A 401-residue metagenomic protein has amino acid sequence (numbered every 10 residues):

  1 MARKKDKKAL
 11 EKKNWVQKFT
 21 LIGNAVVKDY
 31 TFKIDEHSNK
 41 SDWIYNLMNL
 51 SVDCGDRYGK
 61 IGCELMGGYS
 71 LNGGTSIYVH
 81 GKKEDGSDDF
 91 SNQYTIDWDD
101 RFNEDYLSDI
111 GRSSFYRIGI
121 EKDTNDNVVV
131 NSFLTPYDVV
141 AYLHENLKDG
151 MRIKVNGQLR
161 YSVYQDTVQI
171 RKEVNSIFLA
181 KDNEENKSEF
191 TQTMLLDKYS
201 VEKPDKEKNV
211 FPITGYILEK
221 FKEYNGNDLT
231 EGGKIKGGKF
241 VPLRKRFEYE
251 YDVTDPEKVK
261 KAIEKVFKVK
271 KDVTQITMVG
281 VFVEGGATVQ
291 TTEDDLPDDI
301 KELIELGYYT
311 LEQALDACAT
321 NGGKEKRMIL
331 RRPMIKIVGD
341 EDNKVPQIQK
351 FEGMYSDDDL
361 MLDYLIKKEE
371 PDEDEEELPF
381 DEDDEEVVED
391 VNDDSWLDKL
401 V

Functional and structural regions predicted by a protein language model:
M1-V401: OB-fold and OB-like single-stranded nucleic-acid-recognition modules and their adjacent interaction interfaces
